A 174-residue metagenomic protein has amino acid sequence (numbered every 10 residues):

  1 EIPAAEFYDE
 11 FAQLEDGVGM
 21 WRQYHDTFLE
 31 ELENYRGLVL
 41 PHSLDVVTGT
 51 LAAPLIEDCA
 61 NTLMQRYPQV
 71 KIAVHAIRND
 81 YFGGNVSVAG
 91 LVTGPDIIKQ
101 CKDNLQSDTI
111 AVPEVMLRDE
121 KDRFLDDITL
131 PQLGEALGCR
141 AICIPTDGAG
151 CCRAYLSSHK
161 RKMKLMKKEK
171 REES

Functional and structural regions predicted by a protein language model:
E1-S174: Auxiliary Fe-S-binding modules of radical SAM enzymes
